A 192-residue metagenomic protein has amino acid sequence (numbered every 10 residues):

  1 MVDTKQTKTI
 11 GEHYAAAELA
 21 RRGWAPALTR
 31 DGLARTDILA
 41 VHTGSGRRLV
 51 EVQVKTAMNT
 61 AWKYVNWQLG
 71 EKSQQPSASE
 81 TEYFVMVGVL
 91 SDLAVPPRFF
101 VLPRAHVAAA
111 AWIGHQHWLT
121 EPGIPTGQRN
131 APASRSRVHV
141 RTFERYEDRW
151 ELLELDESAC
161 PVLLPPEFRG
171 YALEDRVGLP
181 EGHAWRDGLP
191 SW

Functional and structural regions predicted by a protein language model:
M1-A34, L39-W192: Mixed-charge (Asp/Glu-Lys/Arg
